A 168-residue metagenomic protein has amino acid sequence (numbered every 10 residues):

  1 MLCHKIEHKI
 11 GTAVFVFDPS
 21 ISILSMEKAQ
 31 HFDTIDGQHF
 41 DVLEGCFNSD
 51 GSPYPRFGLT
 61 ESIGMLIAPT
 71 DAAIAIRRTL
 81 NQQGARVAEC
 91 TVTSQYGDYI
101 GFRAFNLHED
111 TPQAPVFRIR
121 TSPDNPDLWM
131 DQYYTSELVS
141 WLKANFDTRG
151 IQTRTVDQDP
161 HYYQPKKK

Functional and structural regions predicted by a protein language model:
M1-S22: Short, extreme N-terminal leader segments that mark the start of a protein/domain
E7-K9, D18, L43, T60 (+3 more regions): A structural detector for beta-sheet-dominated domains
I10-T12, G37, G51, G84 (+3 more regions): Intrinsic-disorder/low-complexity loop/linker signature
G11, V42, K166-K168: Histidine/cysteine-enriched polar flanking segments
M26-G51: Compositionally biased P/S/T/G-rich terminal and signal peptide-adjacent segments that lie outside catalytic cores
M26-H31, Q82-E89, T148-T155: Short secondary-structure junctions
F47-Y99: Short, well-structured hydrophobic secondary-structure segments
D98-K168: Acidic, proline/glycine-rich low-complexity IDRs
